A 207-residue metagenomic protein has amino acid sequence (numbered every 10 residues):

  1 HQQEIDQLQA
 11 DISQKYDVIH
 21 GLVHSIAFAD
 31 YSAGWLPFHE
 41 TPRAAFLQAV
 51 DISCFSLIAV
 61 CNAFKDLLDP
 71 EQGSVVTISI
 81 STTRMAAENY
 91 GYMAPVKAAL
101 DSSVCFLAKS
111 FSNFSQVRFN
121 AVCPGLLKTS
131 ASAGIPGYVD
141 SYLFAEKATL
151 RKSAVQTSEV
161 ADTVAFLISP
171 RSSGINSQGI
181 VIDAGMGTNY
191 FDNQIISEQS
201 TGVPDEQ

Functional and structural regions predicted by a protein language model:
H1-K15, H24-L47, D66, N89-Y92 (+2 more regions): Conserved mid-core segment of classical short-chain dehydrogenase/reductases
A27-F114, L126-K128, M186: Catalytic loop of short-chain dehydrogenase/reductase
N113-R118, I175-S177: Short, small/polar-rich loop/turn modules that mediate ligand/substrate recognition or access, typified
R118-K128, I168, V181-D183: Conserved SDR Rossmann-fold cofactor-binding beta-strand/turn motif
C123-G134, T188: Short, flexible catalytic-loop segment of classical short-chain dehydrogenase/reductase
I135-T149, Q199-D205: A short C-terminal helix-loop "cap" of Rossmann-like NAD(P)-dependent dehydrogenase/epimerase domains
T149-V160, R171: A conserved structural motif in NAD(P)-dependent oxidoreductases
A165, N176-Q207: Short C-terminal tail/terminal secondary-structure segment of NAD(P)H-dependent dehydrogenase/reductase domains
